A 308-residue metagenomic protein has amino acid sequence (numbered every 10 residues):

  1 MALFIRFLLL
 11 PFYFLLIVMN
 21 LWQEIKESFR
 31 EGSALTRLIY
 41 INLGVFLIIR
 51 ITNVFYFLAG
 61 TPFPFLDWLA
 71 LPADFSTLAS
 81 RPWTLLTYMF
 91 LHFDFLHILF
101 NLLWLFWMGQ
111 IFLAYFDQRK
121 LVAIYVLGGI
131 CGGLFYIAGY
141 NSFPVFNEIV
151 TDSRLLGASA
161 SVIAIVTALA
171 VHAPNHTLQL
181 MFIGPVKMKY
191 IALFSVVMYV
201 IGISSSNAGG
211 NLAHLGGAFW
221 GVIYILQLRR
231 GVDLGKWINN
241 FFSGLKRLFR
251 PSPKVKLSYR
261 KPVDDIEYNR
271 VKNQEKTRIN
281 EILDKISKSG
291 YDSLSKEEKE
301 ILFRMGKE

Functional and structural regions predicted by a protein language model:
A2-Q274, R278, I282: A detector for small-residue-rich transmembrane helices and their helix-helix packing motifs
N273-E308: Terminal membrane-proximal soluble interaction domains of membrane-associated proteins
